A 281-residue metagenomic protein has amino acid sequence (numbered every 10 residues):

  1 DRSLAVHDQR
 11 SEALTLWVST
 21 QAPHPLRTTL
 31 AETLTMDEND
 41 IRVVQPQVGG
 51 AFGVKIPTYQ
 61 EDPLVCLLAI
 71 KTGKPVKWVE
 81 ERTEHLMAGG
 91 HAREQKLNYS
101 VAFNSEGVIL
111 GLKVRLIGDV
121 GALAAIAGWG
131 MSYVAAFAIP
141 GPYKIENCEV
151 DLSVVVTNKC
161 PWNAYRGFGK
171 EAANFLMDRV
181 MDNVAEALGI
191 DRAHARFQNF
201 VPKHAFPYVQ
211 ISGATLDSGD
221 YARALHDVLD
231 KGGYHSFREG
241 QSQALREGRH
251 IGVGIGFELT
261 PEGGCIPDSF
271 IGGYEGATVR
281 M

Functional and structural regions predicted by a protein language model:
D1-M281: Structural alpha/beta core scaffold segments of enzyme domains
